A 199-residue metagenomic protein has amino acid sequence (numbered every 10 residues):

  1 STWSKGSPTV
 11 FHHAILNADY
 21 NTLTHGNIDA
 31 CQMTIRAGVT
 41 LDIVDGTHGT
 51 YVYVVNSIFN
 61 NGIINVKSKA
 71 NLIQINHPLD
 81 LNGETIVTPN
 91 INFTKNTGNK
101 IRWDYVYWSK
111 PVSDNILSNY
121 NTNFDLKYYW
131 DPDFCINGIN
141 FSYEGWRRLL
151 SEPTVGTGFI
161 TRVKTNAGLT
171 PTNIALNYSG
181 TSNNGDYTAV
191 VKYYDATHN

Functional and structural regions predicted by a protein language model:
S1-N199: N-terminal exported-region signature
